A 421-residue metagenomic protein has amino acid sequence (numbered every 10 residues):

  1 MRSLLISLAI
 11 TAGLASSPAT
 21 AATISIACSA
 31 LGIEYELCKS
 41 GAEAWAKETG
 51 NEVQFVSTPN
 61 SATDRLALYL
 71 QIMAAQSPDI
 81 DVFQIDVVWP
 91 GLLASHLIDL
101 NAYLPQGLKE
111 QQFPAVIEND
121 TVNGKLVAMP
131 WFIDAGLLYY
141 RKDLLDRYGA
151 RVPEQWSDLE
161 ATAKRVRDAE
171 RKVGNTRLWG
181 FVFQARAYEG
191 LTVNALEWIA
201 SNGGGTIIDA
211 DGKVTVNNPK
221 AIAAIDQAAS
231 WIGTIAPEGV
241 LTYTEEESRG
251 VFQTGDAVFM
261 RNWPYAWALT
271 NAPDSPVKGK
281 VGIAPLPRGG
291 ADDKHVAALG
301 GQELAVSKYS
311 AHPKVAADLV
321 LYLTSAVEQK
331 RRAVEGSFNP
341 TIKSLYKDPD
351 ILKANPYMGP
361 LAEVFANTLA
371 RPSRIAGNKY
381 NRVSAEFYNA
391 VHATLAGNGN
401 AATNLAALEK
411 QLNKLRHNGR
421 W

Functional and structural regions predicted by a protein language model:
A22, E43, E48, L126 (+8 more regions): Extracytoplasmic/periplasmic substrate-recognition and gating elements
I24-S40, T58-N60, D134, E189 (+2 more regions): Extracytoplasmic "Venus flytrap"
S25, A44-Q112, N119-T121, D143-E154 (+6 more regions): Extracytoplasmic "Venus flytrap"/periplasmic binding protein-like
D86-A135, T176-R177, L191, K278-A284 (+2 more regions): Hinge/lid segment of periplasmic solute-binding proteins
A102-Q112, R171, W179-Y188, N202-A224 (+4 more regions): Short, solvent-exposed loop/beta-turn-alpha elements that line the ligand-binding surface or hinge of extracytoplasmic
E118-D120, V281-R288, V334-E386, A393 (+1 more regions): Long, aromatic- and glycine/proline-rich binding clefts that accommodate carbohydrate-like moieties
V127-W131, G136, E160-K213, A257: Extracytoplasmic/periplasmic solute-binding protein
A163-R165, A210-T242, L286: Glycine-centered hinge/linker elements that transmit conformational signals in sensory and ligand-binding systems
